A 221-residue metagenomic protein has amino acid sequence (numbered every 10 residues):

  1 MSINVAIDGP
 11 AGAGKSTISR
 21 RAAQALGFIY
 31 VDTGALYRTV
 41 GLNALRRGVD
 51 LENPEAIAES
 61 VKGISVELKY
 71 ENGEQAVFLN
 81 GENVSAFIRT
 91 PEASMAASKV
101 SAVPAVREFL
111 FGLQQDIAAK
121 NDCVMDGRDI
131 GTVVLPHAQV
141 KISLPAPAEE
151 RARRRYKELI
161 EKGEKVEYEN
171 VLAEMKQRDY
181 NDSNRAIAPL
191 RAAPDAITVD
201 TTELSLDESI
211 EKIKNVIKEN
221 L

Functional and structural regions predicted by a protein language model:
I7: Hydrophobic anchor at the beta1->P-loop junction of P-loop NTPases
G12: Walker A (P-loop) phosphate-binding loop of P-loop NTPases
K15: Conserved lysine of the Walker
I18: Hydrophobic positions on the alpha1 helix immediately C-terminal to the Walker A/P-loop
Q24-R89: N-terminal phosphate/diphosphate-binding loop that engages ATP/GTP or pyrophosphate donors across diverse enzyme folds
K69, Q114-N121, R128-V133, H137 (+1 more regions): Small-molecule kinase domains that catalyze NTP-dependent phosphoryl transfer to phosphate-bearing small molecules
S85-K162: ATP-dependent NMP and nucleoside kinases share a basic, alpha-helical "lid"
K141-A148, R155-E158, G163, T198 (+2 more regions): Glycine-rich phosphate-binding loops of nucleotide-dependent enzymes
